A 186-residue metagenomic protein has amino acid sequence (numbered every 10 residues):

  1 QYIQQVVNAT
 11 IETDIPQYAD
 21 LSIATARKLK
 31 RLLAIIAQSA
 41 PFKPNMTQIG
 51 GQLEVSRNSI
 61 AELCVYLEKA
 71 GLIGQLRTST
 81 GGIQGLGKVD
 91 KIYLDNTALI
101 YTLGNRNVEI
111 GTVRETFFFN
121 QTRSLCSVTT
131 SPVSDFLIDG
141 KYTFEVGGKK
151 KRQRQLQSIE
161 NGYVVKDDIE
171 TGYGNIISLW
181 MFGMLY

Functional and structural regions predicted by a protein language model:
Q1, L137-Y142, Y173-I176: Short, solvent-exposed polar/charged micro-motifs at secondary-structure junctions
Y2-S134: Accessory nucleic acid-recognition modules appended to NTPase machines
K69, Y93-L94, T143-E145, V164: Short hydrophobic-aromatic micro-motifs
S79, A98-L99, Y142, G148 (+1 more regions): A broadly conserved detector of short glycine/acidic/proline-rich loop/turn motifs that flank catalytic sites and bind
L86, L137-I138, Q157-S158: A structural signal for short secondary-structure junctions
T122, F136-R152: Conserved catalytic cores of phosphodiester-cleaving nucleases, focusing on short active-site segments
P132-S134, Y142, N161: A short pocket-lining beta-strand/turn micro-motif at the edge of beta-sheets
V146-Y186: Long, low-complexity, charge-rich intrinsically disordered regions
